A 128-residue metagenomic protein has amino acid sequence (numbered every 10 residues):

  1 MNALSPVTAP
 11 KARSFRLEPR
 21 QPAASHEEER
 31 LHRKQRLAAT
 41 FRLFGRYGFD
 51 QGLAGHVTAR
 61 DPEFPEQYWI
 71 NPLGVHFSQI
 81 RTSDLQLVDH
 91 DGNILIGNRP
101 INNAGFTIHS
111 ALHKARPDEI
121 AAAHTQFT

Functional and structural regions predicted by a protein language model:
M1-A24, R33: Extreme N-terminal flexible tails
E27, K34-A121: An anion-binding catalytic pocket shared by soluble metabolic enzymes
H124-T128: Histidine-centered divalent metal-coordination motifs
